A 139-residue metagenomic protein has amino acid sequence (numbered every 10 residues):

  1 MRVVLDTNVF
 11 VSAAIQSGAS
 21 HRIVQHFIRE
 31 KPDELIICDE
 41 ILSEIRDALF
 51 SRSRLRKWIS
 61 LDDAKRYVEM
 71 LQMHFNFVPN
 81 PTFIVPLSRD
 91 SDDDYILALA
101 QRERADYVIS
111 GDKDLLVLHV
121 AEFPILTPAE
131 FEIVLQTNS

Functional and structural regions predicted by a protein language model:
M1-I37: Short, well-structured N-terminal submotif of metal-dependent ribonuclease cores
D6-T7, I37-C38, G111-D112, T127: A secondary-structure boundary/capping signal
F10-V11, S43, L115-V117: Short, active-site-adjacent cap segments at secondary-structure transitions
A13-A14, A48, W58, L118 (+1 more regions): Residues that scaffold the ATP/ADP-binding catalytic core of kinase and kinase-like folds
F27, L99, V117: Hydrophobic/aromatic ligand-binding patch that stacks against planar heteroaromatic rings of cofactors or nucleotides
F27-F83: PIN-domain endoribonuclease scaffold, especially VapC-family toxins
M73-Y107, K113: Active-site neighborhoods of divalent-metal-dependent phosphate/nucleic-acid chemistry enzymes
E103-I109, K113-S139: Acidic, PIN/NYN-like endoribonuclease modules and their adjacent C-terminal/linker elements
